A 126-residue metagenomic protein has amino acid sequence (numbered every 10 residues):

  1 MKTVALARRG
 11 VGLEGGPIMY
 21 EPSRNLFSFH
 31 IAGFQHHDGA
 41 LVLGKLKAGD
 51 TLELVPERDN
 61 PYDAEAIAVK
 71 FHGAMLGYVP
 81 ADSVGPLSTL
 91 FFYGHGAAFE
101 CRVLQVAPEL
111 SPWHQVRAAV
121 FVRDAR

Functional and structural regions predicted by a protein language model:
M1-R126: Conserved active-site motif detector
